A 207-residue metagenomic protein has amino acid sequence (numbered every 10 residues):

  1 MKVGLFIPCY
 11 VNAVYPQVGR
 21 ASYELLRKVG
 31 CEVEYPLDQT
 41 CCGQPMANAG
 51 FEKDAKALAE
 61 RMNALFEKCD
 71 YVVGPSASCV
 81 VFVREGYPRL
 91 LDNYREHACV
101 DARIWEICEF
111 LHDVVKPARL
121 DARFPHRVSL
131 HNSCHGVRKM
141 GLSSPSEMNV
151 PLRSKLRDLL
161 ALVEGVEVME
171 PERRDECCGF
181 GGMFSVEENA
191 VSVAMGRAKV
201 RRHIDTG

Functional and structural regions predicted by a protein language model:
M1-G207: Iron-sulfur cluster-binding electron-transfer modules in prokaryotic oxidoreductases
